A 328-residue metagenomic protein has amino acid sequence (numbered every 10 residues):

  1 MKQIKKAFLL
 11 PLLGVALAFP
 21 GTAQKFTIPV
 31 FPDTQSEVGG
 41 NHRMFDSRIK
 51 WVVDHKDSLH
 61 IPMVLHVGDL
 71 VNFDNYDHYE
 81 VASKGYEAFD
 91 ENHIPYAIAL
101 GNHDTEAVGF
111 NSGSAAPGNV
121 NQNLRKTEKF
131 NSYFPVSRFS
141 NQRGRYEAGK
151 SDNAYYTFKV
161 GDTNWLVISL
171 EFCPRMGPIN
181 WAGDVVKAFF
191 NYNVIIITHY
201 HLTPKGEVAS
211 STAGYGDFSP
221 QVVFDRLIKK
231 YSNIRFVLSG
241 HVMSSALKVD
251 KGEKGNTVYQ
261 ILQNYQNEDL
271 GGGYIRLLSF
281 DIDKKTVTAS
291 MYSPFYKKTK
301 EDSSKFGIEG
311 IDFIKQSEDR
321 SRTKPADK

Functional and structural regions predicted by a protein language model:
L10-A18: Bacterial N-terminal signal peptides
F19-H78, K328: N-terminal active-site segment of His-dependent metallophosphoesterases
A23, I179-N180, K187-I234: Active-site-proximal segments of metal-dependent phosphoesterases and phosphodiesterases across multiple
K25-V38, T163-C173, I197, Y259-N264 (+1 more regions): Active-site-proximal beta-strand elements of phosphoester/diester hydrolases
P29-I49, V71-D74, S112-Q122, V136-F139 (+2 more regions): Acidic/histidine-rich helix-loop elements that form or flank divalent-metal/phosphate-binding sites at the catalytic
V30-P32, P62-D69, P95-G101, S169-L170 (+4 more regions): Active-site neighborhood of phospho(di)ester-bond hydrolases with catalytic His/Asp-centered motifs
N75-N180, K230, K248-Q263, G273-S279 (+1 more regions): Extended active-site neighborhood of metal-dependent phosphoesterases/phosphodiesterases
S245-T323: Binuclear metal-dependent phosphoesterase catalytic core
